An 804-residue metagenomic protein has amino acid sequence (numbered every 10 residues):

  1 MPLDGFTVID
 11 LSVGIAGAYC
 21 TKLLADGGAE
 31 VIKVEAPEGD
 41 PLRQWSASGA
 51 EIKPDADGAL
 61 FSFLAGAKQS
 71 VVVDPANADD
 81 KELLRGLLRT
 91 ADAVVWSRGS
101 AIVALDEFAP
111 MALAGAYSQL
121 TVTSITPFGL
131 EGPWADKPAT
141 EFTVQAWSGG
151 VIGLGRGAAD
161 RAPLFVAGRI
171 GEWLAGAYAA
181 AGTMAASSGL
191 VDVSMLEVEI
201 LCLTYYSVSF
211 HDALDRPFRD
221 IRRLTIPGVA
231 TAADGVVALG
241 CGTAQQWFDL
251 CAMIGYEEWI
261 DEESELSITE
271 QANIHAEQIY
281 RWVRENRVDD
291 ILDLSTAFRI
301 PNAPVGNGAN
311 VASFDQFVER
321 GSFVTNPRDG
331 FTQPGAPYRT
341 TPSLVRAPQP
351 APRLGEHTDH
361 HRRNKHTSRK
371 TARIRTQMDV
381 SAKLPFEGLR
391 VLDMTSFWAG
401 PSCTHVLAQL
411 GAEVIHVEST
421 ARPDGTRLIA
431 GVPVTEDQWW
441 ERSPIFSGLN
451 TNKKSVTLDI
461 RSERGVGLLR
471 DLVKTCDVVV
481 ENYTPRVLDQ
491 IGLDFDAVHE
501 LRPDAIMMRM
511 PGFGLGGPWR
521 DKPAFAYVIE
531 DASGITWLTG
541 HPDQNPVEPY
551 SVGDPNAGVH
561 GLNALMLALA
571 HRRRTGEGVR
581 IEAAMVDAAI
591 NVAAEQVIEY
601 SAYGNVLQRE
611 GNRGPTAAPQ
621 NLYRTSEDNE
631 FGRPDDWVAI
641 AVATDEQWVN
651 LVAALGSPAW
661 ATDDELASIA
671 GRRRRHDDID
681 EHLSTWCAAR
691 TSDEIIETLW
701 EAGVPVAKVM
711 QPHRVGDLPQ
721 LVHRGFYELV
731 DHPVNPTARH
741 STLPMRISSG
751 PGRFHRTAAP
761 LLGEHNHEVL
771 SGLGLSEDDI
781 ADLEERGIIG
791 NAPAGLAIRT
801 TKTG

Functional and structural regions predicted by a protein language model:
M1-S187, R353, H357-E577, L761 (+1 more regions): N-terminal helix-loop segment corresponding to the beta1-alpha1 unit of nucleotide/adenylate-binding folds
M1-T7, G308-R390, Q608, G614-A618 (+2 more regions): Terminal low-complexity tails and localization/encapsulation signals of metabolic enzymes
V31, T296-V311, V414-V417, W700-R714 (+1 more regions): Short, well-structured beta-strand/strand-turn elements
L105, R161-G171, T231-D234, S343-R346 (+3 more regions): Flexible glycine/proline-enriched surface loops and loop-helix/loop-strand junctions
L130, D160-I170, S188-L201, P217-R222 (+5 more regions): Conserved Rossmann-fold dehydrogenase catalytic segment
I152, V166, G171, A175-V193 (+13 more regions): Extended, hydrophobic interaction surfaces within ordered domains
G176-L190, Y205-H211, C251-E258, E262 (+3 more regions): Oxidoreductase and adenylate-handling cofactor-binding alpha/beta cores
I221, I226-F298, N302, P619-A702 (+1 more regions): Aromatic-enriched alpha-helical interface/lid elements that frame and gate functional surfaces
